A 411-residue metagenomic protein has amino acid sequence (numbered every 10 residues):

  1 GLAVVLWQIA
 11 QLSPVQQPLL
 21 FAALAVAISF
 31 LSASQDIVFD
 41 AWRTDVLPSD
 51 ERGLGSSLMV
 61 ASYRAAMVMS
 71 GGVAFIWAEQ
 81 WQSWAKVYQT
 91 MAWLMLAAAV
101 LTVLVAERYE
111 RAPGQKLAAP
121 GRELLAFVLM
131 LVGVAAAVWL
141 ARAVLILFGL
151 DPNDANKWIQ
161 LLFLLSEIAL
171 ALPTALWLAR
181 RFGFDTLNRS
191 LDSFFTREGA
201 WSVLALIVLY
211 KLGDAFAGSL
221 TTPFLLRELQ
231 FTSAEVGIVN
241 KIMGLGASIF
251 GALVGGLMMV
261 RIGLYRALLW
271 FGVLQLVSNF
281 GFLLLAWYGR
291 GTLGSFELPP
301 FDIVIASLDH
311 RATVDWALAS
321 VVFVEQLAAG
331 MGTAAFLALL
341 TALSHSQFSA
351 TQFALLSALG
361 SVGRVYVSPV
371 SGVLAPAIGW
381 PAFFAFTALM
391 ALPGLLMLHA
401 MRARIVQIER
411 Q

Functional and structural regions predicted by a protein language model:
A10-L20, S49-L209, L398-Q411: Intracellular loop-helix junctions on the cytosolic face of multi-pass helical membrane proteins
A33-L47, M331-H345: Intracellular juxtamembrane helix-capping segments at the cytosolic ends of symmetry-related transmembrane helices
S49-L58, S233-E235, S346-L356: Loop-to-transmembrane helix entry/capping segments in MFS-fold secondary transporters and related SLC/MFSD carriers
M69-A78, T222, G255, V367-A375: Small-residue (Gly/Pro/Ala) motifs that create kinks and tight helix-helix packing interfaces
A78, F250-W270, L285, R290 (+1 more regions): Helix-to-loop junctions at the C-terminal end of transmembrane segments in multipass secondary transporters
G149-D154, Y210, S219-G237: Short amphipathic helix-loop junctions that connect adjacent transmembrane helices in Major Facilitator Superfamily/SLC
L245, L343-A377: A late C-terminal transmembrane helix in Major Facilitator Superfamily
R266-F336: C-terminal transmembrane helical hairpin of 12-TM major facilitator-type secondary transporters
